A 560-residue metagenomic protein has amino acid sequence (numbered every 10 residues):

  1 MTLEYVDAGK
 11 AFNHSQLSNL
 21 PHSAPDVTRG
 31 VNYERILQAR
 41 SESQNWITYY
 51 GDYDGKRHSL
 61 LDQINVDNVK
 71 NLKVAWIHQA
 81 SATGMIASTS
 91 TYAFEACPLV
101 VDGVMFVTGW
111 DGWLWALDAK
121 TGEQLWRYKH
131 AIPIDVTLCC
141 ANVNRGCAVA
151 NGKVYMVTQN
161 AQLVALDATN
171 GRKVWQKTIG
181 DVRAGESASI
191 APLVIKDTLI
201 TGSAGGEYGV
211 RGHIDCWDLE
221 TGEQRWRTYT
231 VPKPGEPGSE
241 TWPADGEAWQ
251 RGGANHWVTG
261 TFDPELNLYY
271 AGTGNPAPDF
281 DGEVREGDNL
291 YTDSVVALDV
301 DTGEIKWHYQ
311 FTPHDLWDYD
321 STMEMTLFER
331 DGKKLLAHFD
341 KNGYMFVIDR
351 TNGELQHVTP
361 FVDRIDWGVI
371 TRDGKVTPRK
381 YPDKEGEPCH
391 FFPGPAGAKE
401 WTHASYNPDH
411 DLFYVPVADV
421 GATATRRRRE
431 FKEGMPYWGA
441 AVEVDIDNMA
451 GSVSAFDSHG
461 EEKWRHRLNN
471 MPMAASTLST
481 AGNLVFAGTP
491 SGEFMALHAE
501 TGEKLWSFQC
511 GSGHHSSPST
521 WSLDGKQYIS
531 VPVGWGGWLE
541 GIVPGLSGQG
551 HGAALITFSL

Functional and structural regions predicted by a protein language model:
M1-L60: N-terminal pre-domain segments of enzymes
W46-Y50, T91-W113, L138-Q162, S187-Y208 (+6 more regions): Repeat-blade elements of multi-bladed beta-propeller folds
S59-G180, S479-T480: N-terminal cofactor/phosphate-binding cores enriched in small/glycine residues, especially glycine-rich loops such as
A75, E123-R127, R172-Q176, R225-W226 (+4 more regions): A structural motif specific to WD40 beta-propellers
H78-C97, R127-A148, Q176-A191, Y229-T261 (+9 more regions): Extracytoplasmic beta-rich repeat domains
L166-G171, G212-Q224, R285-E304, I348-G353 (+2 more regions): Beta-propeller blade signature
T201-H213, A244, A271-N289, A418-I446 (+1 more regions): Short, conserved, GDST-rich strand-edge loop motifs in beta-rich repeat architectures
V417-D419, D445-E503: Loop/turn-rich, solvent-exposed surfaces of beta-rich toroidal or solenoidal domains
